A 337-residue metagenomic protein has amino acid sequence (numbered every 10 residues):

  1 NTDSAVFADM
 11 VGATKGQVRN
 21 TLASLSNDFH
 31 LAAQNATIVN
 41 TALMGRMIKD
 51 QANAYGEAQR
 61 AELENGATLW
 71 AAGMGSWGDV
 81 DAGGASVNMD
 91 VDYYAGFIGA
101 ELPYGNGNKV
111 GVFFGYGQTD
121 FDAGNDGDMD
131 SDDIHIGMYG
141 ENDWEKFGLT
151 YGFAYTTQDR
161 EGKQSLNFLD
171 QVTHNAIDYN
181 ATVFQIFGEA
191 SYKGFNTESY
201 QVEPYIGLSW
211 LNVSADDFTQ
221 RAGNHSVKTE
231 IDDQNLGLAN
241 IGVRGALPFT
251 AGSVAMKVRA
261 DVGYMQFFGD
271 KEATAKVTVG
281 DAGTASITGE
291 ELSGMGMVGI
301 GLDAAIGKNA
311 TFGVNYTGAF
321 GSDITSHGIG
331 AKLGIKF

Functional and structural regions predicted by a protein language model:
T2-E198, G313-T317, G321-G328, K332 (+1 more regions): Outer membrane beta-barrel translocator domains of Type V secretion systems
G78-V80, T119-F121, L211-S214, M265-G269 (+2 more regions): Flexible loop/turn segments at secondary-structure boundaries
V87-M89, F114, T119-D130, T157-Q185 (+3 more regions): Extracellular/periplasm-exposed beta-strand and loop segments of Gram-negative cell-envelope proteins, dominated by
E141, N196, R221, H225-F337: Outer membrane beta-barrel transmembrane domains
G152-F153, E203-I206, K257-D261: Beta-strand segments within the central parallel beta-sheet cores of soluble alpha/beta enzyme folds
E189, S209, N240-R244: Non-catalytic alpha-helical scaffold/packing segments enriched in small hydrophobic residues
A190, V202, G207-V213: Solvent-exposed flexible segments
